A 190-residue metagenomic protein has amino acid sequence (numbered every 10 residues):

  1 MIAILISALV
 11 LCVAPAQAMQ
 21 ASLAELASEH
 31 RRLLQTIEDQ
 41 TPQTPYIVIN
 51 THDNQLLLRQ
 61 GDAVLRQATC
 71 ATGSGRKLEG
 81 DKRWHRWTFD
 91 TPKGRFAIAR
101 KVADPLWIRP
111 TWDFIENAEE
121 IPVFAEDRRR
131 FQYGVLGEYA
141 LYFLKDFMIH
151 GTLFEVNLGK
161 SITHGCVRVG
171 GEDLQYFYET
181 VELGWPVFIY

Functional and structural regions predicted by a protein language model:
I2-Y190: N-terminal pre-domains immediately preceding structured catalytic cores
